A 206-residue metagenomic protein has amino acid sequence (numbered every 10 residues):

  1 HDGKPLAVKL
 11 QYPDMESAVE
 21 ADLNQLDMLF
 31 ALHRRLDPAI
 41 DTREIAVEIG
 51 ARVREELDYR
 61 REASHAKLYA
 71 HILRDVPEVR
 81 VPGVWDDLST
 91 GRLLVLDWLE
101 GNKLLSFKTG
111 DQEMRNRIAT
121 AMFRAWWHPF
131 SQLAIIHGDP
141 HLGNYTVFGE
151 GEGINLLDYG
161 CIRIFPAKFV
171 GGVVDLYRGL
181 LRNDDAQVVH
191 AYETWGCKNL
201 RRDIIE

Functional and structural regions predicted by a protein language model:
H1-E206: Conserved catalytic cores of large enzyme domains
